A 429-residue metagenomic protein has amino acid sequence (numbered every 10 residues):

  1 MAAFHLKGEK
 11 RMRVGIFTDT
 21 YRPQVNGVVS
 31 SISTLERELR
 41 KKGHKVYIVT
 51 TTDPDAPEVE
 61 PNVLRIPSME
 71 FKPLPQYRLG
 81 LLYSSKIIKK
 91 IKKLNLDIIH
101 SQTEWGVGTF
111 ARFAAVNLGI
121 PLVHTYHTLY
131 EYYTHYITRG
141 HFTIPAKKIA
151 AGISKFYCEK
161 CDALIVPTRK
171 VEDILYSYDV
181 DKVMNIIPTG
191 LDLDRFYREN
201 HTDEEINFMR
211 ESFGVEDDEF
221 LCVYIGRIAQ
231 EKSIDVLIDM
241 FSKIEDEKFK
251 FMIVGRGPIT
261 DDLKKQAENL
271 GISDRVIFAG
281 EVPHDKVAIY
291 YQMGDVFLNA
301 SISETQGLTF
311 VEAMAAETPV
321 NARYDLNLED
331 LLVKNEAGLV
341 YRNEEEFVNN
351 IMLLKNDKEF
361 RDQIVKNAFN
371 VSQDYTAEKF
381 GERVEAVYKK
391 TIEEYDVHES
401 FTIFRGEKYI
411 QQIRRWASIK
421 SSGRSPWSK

Functional and structural regions predicted by a protein language model:
A2-P67, E385, K389, E407-K429: N-terminal subdomain of nucleotide-sugar transferases
S30, F220-K243, F251, P258-K264: A conserved mid-protein helix/loop that constitutes part of the nucleotide-sugar donor-binding site
L64-P67, I144, A150-N207: Donor nucleotide-sugar binding/catalytic pocket of nucleotide-sugar-dependent glycosyltransferases
C158, E281-V282, I289-G294: Short alpha-helical donor nucleotide-sugar binding micro-motif in glycosyltransferases
D262-V282: Nucleotide-activated donor-binding/catalytic signature segment of Leloir-type glycosyltransferases, i.e., the conserved
I302: Aromatic "clamp/platform" in nucleotide-sugar-dependent glycosyltransferases that forms part of the donor/acceptor
P319-A322: Short hydrophobic beta-strand element within catalytic cores of glycosyltransferases and related nucleotide-activated
K334-E345, L353-E359: Conserved acidic donor-binding segment of nucleotide-sugar-dependent glycosyltransferases
